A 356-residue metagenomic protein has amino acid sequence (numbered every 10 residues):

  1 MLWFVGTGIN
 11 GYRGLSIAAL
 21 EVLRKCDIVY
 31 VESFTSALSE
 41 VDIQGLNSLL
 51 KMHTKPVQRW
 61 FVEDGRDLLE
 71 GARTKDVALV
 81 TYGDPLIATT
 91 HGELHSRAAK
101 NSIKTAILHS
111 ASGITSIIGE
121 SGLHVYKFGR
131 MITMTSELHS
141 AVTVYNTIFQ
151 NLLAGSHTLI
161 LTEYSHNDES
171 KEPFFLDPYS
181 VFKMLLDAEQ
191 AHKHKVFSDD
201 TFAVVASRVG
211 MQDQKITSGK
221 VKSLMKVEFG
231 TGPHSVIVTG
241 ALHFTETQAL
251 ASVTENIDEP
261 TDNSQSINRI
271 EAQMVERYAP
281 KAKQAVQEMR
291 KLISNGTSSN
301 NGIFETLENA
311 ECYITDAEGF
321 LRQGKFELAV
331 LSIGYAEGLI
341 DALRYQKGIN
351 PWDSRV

Functional and structural regions predicted by a protein language model:
M1-K104: Class I S-adenosyl-L-methionine
L2, L152-I267: A contiguous loop/helix-start segment that scaffolds small-molecule binding in enzyme catalytic cores
G11, G83-L159: Class I SAM-dependent methyltransferase SAM-binding "motif I" and its flanking Rossmann-like core
S264-L307: Amphipathic, heptad-repeat alpha-helical segments
I293-T297, F304, E308, E337-R355: Short, charge-rich amphipathic alpha-helical segments embedded in non-transmembrane helical bundles/solenoids
